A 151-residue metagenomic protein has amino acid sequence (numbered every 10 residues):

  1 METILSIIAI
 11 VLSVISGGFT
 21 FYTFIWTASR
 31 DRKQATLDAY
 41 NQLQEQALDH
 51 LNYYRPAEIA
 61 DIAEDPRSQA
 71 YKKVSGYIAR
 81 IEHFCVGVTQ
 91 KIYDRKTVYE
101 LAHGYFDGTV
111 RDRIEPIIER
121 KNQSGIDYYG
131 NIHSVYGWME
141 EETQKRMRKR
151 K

Functional and structural regions predicted by a protein language model:
M1-I15, F19, S124, Y136 (+2 more regions): Short hydrophobic membrane-inserting helices
E2-Q69: Membrane-proximal alpha-helical anchors
Q69-K151: An amphipathic alpha-helical interaction surface
